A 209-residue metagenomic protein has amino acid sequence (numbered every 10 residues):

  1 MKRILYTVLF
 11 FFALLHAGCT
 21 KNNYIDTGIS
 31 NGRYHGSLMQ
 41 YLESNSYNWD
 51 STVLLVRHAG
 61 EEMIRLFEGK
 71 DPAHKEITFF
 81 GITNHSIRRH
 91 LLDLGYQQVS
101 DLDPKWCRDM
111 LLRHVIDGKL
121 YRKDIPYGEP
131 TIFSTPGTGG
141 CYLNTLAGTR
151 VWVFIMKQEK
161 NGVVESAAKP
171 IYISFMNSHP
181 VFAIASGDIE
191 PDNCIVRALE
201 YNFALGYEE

Functional and structural regions predicted by a protein language model:
M1-S30: Bacterial Sec-dependent N-terminal signal peptides
C19-E209: Mature, structured domains of secreted/extracytosolic soluble proteins
